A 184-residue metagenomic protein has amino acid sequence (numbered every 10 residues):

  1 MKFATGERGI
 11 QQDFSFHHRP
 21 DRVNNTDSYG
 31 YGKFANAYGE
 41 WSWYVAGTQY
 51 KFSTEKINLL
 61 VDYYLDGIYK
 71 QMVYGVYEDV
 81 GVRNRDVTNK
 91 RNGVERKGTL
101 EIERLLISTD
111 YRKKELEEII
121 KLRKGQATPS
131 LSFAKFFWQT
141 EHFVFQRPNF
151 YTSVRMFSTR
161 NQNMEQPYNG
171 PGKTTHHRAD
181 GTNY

Functional and structural regions predicted by a protein language model:
M1-K51: Active-site lining segments of carbohydrate-active enzymes
W41-Y184: Extended polysaccharide-engagement surfaces of secreted carbohydrate-active enzymes
